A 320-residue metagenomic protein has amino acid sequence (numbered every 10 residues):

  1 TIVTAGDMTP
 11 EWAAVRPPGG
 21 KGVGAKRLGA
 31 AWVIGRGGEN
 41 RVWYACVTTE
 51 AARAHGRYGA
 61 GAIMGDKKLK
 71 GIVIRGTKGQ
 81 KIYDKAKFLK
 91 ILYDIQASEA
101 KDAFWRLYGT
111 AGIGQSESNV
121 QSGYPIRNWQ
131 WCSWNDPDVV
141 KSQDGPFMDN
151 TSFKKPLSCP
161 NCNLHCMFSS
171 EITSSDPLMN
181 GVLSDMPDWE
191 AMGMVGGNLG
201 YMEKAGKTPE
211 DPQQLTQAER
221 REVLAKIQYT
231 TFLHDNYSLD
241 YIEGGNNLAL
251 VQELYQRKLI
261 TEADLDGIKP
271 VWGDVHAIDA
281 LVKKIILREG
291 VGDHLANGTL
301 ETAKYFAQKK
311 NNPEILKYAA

Functional and structural regions predicted by a protein language model:
T1-A320: Intrinsically disordered, low-complexity segments enriched in small residues
